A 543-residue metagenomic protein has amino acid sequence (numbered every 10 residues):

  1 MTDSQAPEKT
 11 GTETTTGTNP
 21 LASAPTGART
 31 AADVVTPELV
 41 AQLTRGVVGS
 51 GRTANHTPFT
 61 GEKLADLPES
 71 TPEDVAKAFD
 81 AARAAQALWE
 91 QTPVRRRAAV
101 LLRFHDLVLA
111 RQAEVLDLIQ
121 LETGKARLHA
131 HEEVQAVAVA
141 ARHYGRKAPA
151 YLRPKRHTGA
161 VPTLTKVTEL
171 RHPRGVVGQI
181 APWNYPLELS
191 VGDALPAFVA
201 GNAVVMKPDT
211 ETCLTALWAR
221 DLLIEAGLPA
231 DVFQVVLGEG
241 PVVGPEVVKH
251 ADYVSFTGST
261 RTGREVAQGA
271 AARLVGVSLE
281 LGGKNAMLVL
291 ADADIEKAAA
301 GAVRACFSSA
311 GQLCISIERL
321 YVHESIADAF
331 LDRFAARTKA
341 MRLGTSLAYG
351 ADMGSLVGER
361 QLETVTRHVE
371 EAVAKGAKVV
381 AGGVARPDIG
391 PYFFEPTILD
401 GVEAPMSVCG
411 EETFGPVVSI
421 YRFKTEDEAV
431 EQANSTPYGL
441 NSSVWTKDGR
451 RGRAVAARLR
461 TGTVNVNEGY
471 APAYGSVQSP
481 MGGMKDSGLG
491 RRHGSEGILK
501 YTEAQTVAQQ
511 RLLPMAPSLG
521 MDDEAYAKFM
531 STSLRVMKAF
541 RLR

Functional and structural regions predicted by a protein language model:
T2-K166: N-terminal Rossmann-like NAD(P)+-binding subdomain of aldehyde/semialdehyde dehydrogenases
T2-T16, T57-D66, R342, R386 (+1 more regions): Conserved C-terminal structural/oligomerization subdomain of aldehyde/semialdehyde dehydrogenase
V34, Y253, R261-E403, V466 (+2 more regions): ALDH superfamily catalytic-core signature
S50-T53, I317, L440: Short loop/turn microsegments at loop-to-beta-strand junctions
G61, R97, I119, A141 (+9 more regions): Residue-level signal for inorganic ion chemistry
K63-S70, A85-Q91, Q179, M287-V289 (+5 more regions): Short, well-ordered beta-strand elements within core beta-sheets of diverse protein domains
Q86, E90, H105-Q112, L116 (+18 more regions): Structural signal for hydrophobic packing residues in well-ordered secondary-structure cores of soluble enzyme domains
L109, K155-K297, F423, L542: Rossmann-like NAD(P) dinucleotide-binding subdomain of oxidoreductase/dehydrogenase enzymes
